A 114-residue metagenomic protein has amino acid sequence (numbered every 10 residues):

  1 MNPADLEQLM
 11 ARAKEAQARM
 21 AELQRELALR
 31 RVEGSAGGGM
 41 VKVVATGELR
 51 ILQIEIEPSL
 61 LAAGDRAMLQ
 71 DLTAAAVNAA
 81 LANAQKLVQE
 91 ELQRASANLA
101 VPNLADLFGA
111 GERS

Functional and structural regions predicted by a protein language model:
M1-A28, E33, N83-S114: Long amphipathic alpha-helical segments used for membrane anchoring, targeting, substrate engagement, or oligomerization
L6, I56, V77-N78: A broad detector of the eukaryotic-type serine/threonine protein kinase catalytic domain
A13, L49, T73: Residue-level signature of catalytic and energy-coupling elements of molecular machines, predominantly ATP/GTP-dependent
L29, S35-I54: N-terminal intrinsically disordered, cationic/polar leader segments that include organellar targeting peptides
R50-L69: A short interface-forming secondary-structure element
L72, A76-L87: Stable alpha-helical structural segments in soluble proteins, enriched in small hydrophobic residues
